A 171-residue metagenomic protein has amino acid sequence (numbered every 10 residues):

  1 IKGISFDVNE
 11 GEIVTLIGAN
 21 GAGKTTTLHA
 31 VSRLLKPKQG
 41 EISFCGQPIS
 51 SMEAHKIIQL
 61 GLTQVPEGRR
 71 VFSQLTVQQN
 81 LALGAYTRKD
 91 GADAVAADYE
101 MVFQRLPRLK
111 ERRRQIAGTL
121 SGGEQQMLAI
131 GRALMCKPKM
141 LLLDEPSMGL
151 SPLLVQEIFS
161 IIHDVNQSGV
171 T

Functional and structural regions predicted by a protein language model:
V14, M52, V77-A97, Q104-K110: ABC-type ATPase nucleotide-binding domains, specifically the catalytic core motifs of the NBD
I17-A19: The feature captures the beta-strand-to-loop junction immediately N-terminal to the Walker
S32: Helix-to-loop junction immediately C-terminal to a conserved catalytic motif
G40-Q47, L60, A94-Y99: Conserved ABC transporter NBD signature motif
L75, L120, A133-L134: ABC ATPase signature
I116-L120, E124: Conserved ABC ATPase signature
M135-K139: A short, proline-enriched helix->beta-strand linker immediately N-terminal to the Walker B motif in ABC-type P-loop
L141-E145: Catalytic Walker B motif of ABC-type/P-loop ATPase nucleotide-binding domains
